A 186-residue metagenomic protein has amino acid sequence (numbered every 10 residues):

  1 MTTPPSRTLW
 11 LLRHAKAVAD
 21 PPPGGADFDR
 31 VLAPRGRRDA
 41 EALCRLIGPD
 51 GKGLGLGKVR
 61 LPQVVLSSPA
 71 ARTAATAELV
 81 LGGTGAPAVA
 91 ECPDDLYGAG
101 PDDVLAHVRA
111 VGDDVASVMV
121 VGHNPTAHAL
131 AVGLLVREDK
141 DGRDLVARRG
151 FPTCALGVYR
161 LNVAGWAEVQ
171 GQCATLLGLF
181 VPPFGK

Functional and structural regions predicted by a protein language model:
T2-D95, A99, D103, V136-K140 (+1 more regions): Active-site-proximal alpha-helix that buttresses catalytic centers in soluble enzyme cores
T8-L9, Q63, D113-G122: Generic beta-sheet signal
A70-A74, N124-P125, T153: Alpha-helix N-cap/helix-start capping motif
R109-V120, A167-A174: A polyampholytic, Gly/Pro-enriched intrinsically disordered region
A116-R137: A glycine-rich beta-strand to alpha-helix segment that forms a phosphate/ribose-binding loop at ligand/cofactor sites
E138-L177: Domain-level recognition of soluble alpha/beta enzyme cores, biased toward histidine phosphatases/phosphomutases
G178-K186: Short, cationic low-complexity segments
